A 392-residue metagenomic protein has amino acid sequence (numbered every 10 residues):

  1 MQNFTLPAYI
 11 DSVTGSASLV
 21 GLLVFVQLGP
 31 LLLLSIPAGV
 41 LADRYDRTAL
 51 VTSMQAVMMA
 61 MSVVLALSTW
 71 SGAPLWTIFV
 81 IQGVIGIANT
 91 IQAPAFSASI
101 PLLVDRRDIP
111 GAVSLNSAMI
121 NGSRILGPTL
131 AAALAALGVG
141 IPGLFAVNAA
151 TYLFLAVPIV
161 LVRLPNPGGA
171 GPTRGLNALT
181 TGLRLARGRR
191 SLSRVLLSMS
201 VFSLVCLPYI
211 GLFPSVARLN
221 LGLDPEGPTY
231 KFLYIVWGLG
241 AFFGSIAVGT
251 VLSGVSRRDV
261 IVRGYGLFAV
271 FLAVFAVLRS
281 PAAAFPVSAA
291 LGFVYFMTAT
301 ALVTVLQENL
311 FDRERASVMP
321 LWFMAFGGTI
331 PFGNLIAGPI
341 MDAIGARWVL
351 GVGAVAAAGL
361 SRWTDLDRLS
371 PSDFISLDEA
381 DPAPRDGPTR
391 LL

Functional and structural regions predicted by a protein language model:
M1-F4, V24-V40, D46-M61, T77-A135 (+4 more regions): Substrate-agnostic recognition of the 12-TM MFS/MFS-like secondary transporter fold
M1-G29, G188-W237: Helix-loop boundary and gating motifs at the non-cytosolic
P7, S62-T69, A131-A135, L155-R163 (+6 more regions): Structural signal for membrane-spanning alpha-helices in multi-pass inner-membrane proteins, emphasizing helix cores
P7-V13, A66-W70, L126-V147, S215 (+2 more regions): Transmembrane alpha-helix termini and helix-breaking/packing motifs in multi-pass membrane transporters
T14, D46, S68-G72, L278-R279: Helix-breaking motifs and short loop linkers at transmembrane-helix boundaries and internal kinks in secondary membrane
L23, L33, P37, R44 (+5 more regions): C-terminal transmembrane bundle of multi-pass solute transporters/carriers
L102-L103, F145-G175, G254, D365-E379: Helix-loop junctions on the cytosolic side of multi-pass membrane transporters, especially the intracellular loop
P165-L197, D381-L392: Juxtamembrane intracellular "pre-TM" segments in multi-pass secondary transporters
